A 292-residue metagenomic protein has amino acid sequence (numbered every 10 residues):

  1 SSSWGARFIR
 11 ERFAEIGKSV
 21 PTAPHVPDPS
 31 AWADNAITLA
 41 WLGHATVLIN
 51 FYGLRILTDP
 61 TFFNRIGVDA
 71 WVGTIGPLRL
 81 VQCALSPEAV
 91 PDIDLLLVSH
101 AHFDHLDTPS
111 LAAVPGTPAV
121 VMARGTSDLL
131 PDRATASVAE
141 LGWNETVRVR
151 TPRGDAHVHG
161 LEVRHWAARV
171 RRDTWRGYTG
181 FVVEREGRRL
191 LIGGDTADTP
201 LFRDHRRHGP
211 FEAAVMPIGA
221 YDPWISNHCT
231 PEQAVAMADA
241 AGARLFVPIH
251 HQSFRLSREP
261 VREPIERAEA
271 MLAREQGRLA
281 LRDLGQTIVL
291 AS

Functional and structural regions predicted by a protein language model:
S1-D92, R185-I192, E212-G219, R274-E275: Metallo-beta-lactamase
T38-W41, I75-C83, A101-H102, E140 (+3 more regions): Short gly/ser/thr-rich secondary-structure transition/capping motifs
G43, A123-L129, G142-E145: Short, polar loop motifs at secondary-structure junctions
A45-Y52, V149-E212, E232: Catalytic core of the metallo-beta-lactamase
I49, D59, H100, D107 (+5 more regions): Divalent metal-coordination and catalytic microenvironments
P60-F62, A101, V163-H165, G194-T196 (+2 more regions): Active-site metal-binding loops of divalent metal-dependent hydrolases
R79, A119-V121, G125-D128, D198-L284: Cap/insert and terminal regions of metallo-dependent hydrolase folds
I93-D104: Metallo-beta-lactamase
